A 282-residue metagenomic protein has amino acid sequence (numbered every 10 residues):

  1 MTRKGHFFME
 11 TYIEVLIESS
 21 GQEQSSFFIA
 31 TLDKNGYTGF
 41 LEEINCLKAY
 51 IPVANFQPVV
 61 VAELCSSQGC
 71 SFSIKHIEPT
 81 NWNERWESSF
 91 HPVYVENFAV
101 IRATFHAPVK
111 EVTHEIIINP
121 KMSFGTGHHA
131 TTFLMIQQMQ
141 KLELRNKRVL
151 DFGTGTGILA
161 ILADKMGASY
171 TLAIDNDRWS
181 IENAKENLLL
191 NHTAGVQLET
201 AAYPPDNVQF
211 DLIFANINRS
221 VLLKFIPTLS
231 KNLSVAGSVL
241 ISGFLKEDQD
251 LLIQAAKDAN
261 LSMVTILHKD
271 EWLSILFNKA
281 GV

Functional and structural regions predicted by a protein language model:
M1-T2: N-terminal amphipathic/hydrophobic targeting modules at extreme N-termini, encompassing cleavable Sec/SRP-type signal
E10-K110: N-terminal auxiliary segments of SAM/dcSAM-dependent transferases
G39, Y170, V239-L240: A short hydrophobic/small-residue beta-strand
F40, F72-I74, I101, I116 (+2 more regions): Generic structural signal for residues in well-ordered beta-strands
N83-R145: SAM-dependent Rossmann-like transferase core, predominantly class I methyltransferases with a strong bias toward
M122, T126-P205: Conserved SAM/SAH cofactor-binding pocket of Class I
N176-V282: S-adenosylmethionine
